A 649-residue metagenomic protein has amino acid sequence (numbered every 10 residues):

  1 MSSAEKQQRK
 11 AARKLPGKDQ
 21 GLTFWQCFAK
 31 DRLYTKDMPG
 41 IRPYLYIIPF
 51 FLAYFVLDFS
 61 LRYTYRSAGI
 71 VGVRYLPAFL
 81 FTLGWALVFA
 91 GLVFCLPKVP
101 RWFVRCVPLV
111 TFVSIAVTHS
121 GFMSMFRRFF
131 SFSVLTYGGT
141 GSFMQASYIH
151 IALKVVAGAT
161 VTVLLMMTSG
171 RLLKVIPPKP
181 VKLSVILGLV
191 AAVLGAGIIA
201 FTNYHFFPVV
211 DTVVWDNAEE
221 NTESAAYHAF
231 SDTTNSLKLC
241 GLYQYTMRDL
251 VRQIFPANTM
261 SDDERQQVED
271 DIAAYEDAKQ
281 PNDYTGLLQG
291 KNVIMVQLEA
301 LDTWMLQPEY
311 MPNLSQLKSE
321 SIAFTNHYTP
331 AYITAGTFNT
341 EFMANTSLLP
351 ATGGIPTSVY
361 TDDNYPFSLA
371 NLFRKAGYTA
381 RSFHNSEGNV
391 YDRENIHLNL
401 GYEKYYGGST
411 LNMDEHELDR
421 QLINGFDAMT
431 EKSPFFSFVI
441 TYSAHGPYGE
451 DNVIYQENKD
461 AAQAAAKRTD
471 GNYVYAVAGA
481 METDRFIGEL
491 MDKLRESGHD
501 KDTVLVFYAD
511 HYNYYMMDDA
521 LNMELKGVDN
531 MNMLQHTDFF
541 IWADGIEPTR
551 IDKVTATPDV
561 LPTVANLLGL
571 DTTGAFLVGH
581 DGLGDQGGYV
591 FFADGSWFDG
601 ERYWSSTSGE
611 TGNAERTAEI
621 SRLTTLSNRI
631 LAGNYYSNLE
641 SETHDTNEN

Functional and structural regions predicted by a protein language model:
S2-G17, G21, W25, Y245 (+1 more regions): Basic, mixed-charge low-complexity alpha-helical segments
L15-L242: Transmembrane and membrane-interface helices of multi-pass, inner-membrane envelope-modifying transferases
L80, V156, T160, K238-L239 (+5 more regions): Conserved acidic functional residues
G121-S133, H150-L153, N258-E264, T337 (+5 more regions): A diffuse structural propensity rather than consistent per-protein peaks
K174-P177, F255-P256, G498, G569: Short, flexible coil/linker elements and helix-boundary hinge sites characteristic of intrinsically disordered
K182-L187, G197-M260, L369-E394, K404-F438 (+1 more regions): Feature for exported/extracytoplasmic and membrane-associated proteins, marking the mature portion
P256-E276: Helix-hairpin-helix/helix-loop-helix acidic hairpins
E269-N649: Solvent-exposed soluble domains appended to multi-pass membrane proteins
